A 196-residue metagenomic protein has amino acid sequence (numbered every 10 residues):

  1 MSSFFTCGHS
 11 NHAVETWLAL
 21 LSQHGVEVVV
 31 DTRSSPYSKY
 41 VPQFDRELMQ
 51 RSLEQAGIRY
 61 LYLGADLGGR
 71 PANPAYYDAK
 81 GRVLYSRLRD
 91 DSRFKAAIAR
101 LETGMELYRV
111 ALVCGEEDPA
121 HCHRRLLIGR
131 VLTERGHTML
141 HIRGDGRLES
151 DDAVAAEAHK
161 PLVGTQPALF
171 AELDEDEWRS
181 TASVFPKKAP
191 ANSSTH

Functional and structural regions predicted by a protein language model:
M1-H196: Residues lining hydrophobic/aromatic ligand-binding pockets adjacent to catalytic sites
